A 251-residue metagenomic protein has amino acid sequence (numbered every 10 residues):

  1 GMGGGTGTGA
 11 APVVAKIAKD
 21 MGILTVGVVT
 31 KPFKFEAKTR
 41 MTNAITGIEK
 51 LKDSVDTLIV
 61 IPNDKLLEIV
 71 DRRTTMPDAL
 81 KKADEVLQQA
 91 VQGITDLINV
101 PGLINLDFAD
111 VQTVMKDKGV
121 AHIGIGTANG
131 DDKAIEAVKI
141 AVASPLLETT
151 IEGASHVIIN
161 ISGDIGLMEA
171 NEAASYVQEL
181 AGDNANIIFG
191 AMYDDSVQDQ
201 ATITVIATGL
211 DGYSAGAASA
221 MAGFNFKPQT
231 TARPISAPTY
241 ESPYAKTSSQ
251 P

Functional and structural regions predicted by a protein language model:
G1-P251: Tubulin/FtsZ superfamily GTPase core signature
